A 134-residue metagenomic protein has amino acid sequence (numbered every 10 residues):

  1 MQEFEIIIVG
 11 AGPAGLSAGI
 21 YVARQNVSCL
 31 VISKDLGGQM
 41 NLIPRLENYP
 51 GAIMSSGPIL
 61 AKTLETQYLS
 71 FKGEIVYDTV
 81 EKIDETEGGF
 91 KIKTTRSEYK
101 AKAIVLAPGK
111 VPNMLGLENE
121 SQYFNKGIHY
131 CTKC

Functional and structural regions predicted by a protein language model:
M1-V9, G37, I75-C134: FAD-binding core/adjacent interface of flavoenzyme oxidoreductases
E3-L30: N-terminal Rossmann-like FAD-binding beta1-loop-alpha1 element of flavoenzymes
L16, G37-Q39: Short N-terminal binding/cap micro-motifs at the start of the first secondary-structure element
Q25, N48, E120-F124: Glycine-rich, phosphate-binding/catalytic loops in enzymes
N26-S28, K72, N125: A generic structural signal for alpha->beta connector loops
V31-D35, P44: Conserved acidic E/D residue at the C-terminus of a beta-strand in Rossmann-like folds
N41-E98: N-terminal Rossmann-like dinucleotide/flavin-binding domain of flavoprotein oxidoreductases that bind FAD/FMN
